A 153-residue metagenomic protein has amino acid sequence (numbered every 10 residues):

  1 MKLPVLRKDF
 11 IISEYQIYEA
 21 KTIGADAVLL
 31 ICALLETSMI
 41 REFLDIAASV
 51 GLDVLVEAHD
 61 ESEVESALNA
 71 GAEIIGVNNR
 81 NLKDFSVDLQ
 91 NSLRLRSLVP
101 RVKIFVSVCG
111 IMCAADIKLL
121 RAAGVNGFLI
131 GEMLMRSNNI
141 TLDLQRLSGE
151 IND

Functional and structural regions predicted by a protein language model:
M1-L3, T22-V28, A48-L52, N69-G76 (+2 more regions): Glycine-enriched alpha-helix->loop->beta-strand junction motifs that scaffold or abut catalytic
K2, E14-I17, L35-E42, H59-E61 (+3 more regions): Short loop-to-alpha-helix "cap/lid" segments that border enzyme active sites across diverse enzyme classes
K2-Q16, T22-I23, V28-C32, F43-I46: Glycine- and Gly-Pro-enriched alpha-helical subdomains that act as flexible, kink-prone "lid/hinge" or packing modules
I12-I23, D60-A70, S107-I130, L142: Catalytic cores of alpha/beta
E19-M39, G76-F85, V125-D143: Glycine-rich phosphate-binding active-site loops on the catalytic face of alpha/beta enzymes
M39-V56: C-terminal EAL-domain catalytic cores of bacterial cyclic di-GMP phosphodiesterases
R94-L98, R121, R136-D153: C-terminal helical cap(s) of enzyme catalytic domains, especially alpha/beta-barrels
